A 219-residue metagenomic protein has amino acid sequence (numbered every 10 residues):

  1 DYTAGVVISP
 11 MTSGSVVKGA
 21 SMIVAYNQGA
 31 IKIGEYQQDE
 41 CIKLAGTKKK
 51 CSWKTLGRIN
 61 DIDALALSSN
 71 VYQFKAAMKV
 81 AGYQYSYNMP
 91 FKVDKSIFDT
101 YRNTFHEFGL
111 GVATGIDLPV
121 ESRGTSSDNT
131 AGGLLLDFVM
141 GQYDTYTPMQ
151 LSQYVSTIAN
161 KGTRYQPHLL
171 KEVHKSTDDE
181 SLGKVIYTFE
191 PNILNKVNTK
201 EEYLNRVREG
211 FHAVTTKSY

Functional and structural regions predicted by a protein language model:
D1-S15, A20-Y219: Beta-lactam-recognizing serine transpeptidase/beta-lactamase-like catalytic domain environment
